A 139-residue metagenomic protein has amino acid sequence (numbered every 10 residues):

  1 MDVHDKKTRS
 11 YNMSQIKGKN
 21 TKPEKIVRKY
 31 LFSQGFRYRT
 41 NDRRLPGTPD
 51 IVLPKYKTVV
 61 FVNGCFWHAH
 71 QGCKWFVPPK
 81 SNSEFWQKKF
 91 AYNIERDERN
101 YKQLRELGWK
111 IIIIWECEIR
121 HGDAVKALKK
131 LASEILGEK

Functional and structural regions predicted by a protein language model:
M1-I113, C117-K139: Nucleic-acid endo/exonuclease domains
